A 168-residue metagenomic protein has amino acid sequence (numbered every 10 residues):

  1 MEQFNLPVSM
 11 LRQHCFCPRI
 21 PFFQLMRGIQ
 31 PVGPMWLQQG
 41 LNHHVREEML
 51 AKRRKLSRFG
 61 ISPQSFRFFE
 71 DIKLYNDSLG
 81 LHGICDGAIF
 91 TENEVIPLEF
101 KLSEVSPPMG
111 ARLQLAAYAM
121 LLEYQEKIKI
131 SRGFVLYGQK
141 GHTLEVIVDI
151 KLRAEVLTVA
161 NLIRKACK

Functional and structural regions predicted by a protein language model:
M1-V95: Metal-dependent nuclease catalytic cores that hydrolyze phosphodiester bonds in DNA/RNA, characterized by
N76-C167: Nucleic-acid nuclease catalytic cores
